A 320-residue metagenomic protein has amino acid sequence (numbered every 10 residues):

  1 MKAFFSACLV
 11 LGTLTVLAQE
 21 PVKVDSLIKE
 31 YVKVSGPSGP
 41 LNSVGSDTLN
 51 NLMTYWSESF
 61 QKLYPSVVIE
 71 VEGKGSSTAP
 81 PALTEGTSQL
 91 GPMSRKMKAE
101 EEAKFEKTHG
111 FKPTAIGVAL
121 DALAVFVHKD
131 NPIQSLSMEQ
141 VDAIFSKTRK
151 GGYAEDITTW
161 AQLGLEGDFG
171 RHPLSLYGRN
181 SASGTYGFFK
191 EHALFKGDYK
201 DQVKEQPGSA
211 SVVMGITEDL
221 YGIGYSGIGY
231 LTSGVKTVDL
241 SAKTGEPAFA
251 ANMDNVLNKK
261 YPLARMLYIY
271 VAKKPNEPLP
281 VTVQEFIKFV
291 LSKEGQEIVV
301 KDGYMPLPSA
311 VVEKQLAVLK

Functional and structural regions predicted by a protein language model:
F4-T13: Sec-dependent N-terminal signal peptides
L14-A18: Sec/Tat signal peptide C-region and signal peptidase I cleavage site
Q19-K320: Flexible loop/hinge segments at secondary-structure junctions
